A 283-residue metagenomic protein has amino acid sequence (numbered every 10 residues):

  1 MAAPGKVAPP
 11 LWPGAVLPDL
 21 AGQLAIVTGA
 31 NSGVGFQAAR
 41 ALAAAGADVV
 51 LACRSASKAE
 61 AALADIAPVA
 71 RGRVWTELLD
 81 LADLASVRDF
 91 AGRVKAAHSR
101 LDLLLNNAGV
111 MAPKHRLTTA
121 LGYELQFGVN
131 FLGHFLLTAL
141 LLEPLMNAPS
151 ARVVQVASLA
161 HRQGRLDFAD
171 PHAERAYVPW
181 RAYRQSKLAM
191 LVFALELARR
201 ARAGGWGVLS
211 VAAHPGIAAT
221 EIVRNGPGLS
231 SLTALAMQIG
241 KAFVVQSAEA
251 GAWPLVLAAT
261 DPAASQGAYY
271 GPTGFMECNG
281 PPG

Functional and structural regions predicted by a protein language model:
A2-K6, S186, M237-P282: C-terminal helical subdomain
A3-S230: Rossmann-fold NAD(P)H-dependent dehydrogenase/reductase core
T233-A234: Charged, glycine-enriched surface loops/patches that mediate electrostatic binding to polyanionic ligands
